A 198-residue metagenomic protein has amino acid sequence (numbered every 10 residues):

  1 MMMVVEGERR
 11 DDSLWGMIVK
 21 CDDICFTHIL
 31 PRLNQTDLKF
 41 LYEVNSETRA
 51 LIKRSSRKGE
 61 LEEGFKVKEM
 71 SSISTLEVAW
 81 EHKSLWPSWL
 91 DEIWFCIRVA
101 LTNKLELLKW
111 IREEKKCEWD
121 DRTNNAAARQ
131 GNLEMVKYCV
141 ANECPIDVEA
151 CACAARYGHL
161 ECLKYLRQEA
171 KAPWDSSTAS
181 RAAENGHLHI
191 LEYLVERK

Functional and structural regions predicted by a protein language model:
M1-K198: Ankyrin repeat (ANK) tandem alpha-helical domains that serve as protein-protein interaction scaffolds, prominent
